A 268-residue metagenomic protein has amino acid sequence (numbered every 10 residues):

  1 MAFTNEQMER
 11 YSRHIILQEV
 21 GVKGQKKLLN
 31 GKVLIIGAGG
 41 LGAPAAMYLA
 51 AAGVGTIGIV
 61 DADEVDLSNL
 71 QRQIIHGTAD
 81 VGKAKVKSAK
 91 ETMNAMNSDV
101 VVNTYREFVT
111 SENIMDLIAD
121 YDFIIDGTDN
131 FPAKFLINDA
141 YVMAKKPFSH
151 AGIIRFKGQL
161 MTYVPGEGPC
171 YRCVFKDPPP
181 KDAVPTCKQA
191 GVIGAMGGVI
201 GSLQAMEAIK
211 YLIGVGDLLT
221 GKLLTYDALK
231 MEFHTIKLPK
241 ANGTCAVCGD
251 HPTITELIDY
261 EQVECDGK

Functional and structural regions predicted by a protein language model:
M1-K268: Adenine nucleotide-associated cytosolic modules
